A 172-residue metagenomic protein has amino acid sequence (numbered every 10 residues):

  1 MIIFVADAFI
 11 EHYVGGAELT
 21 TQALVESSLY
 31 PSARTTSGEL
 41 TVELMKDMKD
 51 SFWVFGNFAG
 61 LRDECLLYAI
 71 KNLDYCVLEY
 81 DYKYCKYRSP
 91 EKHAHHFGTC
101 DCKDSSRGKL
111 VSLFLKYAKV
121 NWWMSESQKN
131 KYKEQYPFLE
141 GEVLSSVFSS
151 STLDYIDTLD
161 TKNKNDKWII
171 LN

Functional and structural regions predicted by a protein language model:
M1-N57, L61: N-terminal pre-catalytic "stem/leader" segment of glycosyltransferase-like enzymes
G15-E18, L66, Y87-K92, F97 (+2 more regions): Short aromatic-enriched loop/helix-cap "lid" or pocket-rim segments at secondary-structure transitions that line
D47, Y68-A69, E91-G98, S112-Y117: A conserved, positively charged/aromatic
G60, K83, S127-N130: Alpha-helix capping/helix-boundary segments
V77-K109: Acceptor-binding helix/loop patch of EC 2.4 sugar-transfer enzymes, predominantly nucleotide-sugar-dependent
G98-N121, N130: Membrane-proximal helix-turn-helix segments that form the acceptor-binding/catalytic region of lipid-linked
K116-T158: Donor nucleotide-sugar binding/catalytic pocket of nucleotide-sugar-dependent glycosyltransferases
W122, D160-N172: Conserved donor-binding/catalytic core segment of Leloir-type glycosyltransferases
